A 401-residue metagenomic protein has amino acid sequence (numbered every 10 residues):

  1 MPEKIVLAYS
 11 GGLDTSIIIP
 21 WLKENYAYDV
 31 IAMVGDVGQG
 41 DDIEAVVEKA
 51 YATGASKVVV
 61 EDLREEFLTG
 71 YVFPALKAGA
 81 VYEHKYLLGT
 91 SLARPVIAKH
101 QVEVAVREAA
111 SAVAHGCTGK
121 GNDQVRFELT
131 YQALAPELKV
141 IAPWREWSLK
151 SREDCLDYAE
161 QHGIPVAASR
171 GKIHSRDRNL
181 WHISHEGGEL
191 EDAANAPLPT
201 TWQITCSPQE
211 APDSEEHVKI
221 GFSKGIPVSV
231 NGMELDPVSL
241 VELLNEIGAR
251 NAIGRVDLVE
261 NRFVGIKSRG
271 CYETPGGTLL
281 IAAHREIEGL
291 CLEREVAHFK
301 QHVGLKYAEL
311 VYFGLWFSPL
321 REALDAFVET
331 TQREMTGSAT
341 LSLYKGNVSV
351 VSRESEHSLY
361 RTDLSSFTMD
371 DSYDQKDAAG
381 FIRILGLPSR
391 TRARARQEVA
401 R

Functional and structural regions predicted by a protein language model:
P2-A8, L13-R401: Nucleotide-activated chemistry modules centered on ATP-dependent adenylation/adenylyltransferase
